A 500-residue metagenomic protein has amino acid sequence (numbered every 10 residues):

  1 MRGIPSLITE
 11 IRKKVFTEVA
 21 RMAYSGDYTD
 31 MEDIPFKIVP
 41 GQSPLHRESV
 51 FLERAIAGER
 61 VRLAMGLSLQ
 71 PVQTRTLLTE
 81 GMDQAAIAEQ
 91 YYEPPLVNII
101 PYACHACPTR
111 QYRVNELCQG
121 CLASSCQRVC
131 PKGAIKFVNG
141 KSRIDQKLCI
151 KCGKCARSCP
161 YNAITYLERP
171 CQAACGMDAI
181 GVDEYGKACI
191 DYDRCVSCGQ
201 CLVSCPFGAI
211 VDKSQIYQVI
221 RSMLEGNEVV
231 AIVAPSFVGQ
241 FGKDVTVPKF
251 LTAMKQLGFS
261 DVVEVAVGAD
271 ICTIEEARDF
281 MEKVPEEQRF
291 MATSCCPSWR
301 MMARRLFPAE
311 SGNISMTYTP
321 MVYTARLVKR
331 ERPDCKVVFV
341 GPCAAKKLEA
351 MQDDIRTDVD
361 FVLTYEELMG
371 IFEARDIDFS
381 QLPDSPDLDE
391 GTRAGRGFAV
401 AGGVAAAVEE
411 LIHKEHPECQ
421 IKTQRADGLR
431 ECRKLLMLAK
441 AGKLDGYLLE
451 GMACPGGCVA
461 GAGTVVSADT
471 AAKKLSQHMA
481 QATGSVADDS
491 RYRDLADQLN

Functional and structural regions predicted by a protein language model:
M1-S158, N162-Q172, G451, V486-A496: Ferredoxin-type iron-sulfur electron-transfer modules and their immediate structural context
M1-V72, D212-N500: Iron-sulfur-associated redox domains of electron-transfer enzymes in respiratory and anaerobic energy metabolism
S49, E116-K132, I150-Y161, Q172-M177 (+6 more regions): Local cysteine-cluster metal-coordination motifs and their immediate loop/turn environment, predominantly Fe-S cluster
Q90-A103, K132-V203, G208-V229, T470-G484: Non-heme iron-sulfur electron-transfer modules
H105-R113, K136-K141, V182, Q200 (+3 more regions): Gly-rich Lys/Arg/Thr-decorated short loops/hinges at beta-loop-alpha junctions or inter-strand turns that position
V114, D145, D191, V233-A234 (+1 more regions): A secondary-structure boundary/capping signal
Q119, L148, I164, R194 (+2 more regions): Charged, low-complexity surface patches
